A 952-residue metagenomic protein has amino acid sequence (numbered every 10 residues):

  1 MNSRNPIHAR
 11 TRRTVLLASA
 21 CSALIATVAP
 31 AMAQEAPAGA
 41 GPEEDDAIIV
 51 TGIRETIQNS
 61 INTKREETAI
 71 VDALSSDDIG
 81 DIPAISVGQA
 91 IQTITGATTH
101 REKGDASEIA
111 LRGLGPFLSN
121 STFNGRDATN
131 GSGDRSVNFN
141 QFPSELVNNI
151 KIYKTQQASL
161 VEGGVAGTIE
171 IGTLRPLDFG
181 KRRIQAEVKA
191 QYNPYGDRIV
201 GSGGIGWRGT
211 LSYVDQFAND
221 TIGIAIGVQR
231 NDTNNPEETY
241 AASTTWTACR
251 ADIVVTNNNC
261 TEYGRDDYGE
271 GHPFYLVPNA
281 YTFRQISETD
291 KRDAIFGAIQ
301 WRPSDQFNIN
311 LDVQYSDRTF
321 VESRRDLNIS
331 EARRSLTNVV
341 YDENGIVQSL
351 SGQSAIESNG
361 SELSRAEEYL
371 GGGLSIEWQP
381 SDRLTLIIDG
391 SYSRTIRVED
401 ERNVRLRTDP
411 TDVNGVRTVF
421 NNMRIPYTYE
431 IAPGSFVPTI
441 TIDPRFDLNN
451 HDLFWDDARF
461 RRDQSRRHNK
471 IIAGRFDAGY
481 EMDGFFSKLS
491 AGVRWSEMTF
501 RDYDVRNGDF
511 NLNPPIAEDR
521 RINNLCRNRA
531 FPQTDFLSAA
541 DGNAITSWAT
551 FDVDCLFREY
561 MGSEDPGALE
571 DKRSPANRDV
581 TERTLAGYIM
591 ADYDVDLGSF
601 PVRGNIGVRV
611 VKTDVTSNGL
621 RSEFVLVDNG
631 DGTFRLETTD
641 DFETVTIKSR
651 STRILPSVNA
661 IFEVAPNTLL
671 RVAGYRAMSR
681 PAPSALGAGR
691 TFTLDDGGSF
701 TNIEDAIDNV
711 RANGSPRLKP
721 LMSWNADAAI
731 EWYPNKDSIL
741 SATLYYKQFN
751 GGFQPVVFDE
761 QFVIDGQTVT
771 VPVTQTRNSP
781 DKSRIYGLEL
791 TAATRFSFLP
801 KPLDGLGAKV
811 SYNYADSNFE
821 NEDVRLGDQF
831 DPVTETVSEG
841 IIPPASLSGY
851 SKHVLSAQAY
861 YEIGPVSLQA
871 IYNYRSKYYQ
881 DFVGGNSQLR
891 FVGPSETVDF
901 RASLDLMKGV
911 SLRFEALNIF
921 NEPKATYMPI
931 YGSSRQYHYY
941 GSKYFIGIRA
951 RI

Functional and structural regions predicted by a protein language model:
I49-I82, E108, P116-S119, R126: N-terminal periplasmic "start-of-domain" segments of outer-membrane beta-barrel proteins
G88-D127, K154: Extracytoplasmic beta-strand/coil segments of soluble accessory domains associated with Gram-negative outer-membrane
R126-K154, G204: Short acidic/polar hinge/loop motifs at secondary-structure boundaries that mediate gating or recognition
L160, P176-R183, A218-I222, Q306 (+8 more regions): Short loop/turn motifs that connect adjacent beta-strands in outer-membrane beta-barrel proteins
G201-R334, S349-L350, S364-P380, T385 (+1 more regions): Transmembrane beta-barrel wall of Gram-negative outer-membrane proteins
S354, S358-Y369, A576-E582, S649 (+5 more regions): Outer-membrane beta-barrel signature, preferentially recognizing the C-terminal barrel domain of Gram-negative
L744-Y879: Gram-negative outer-membrane beta-barrel transporters
N873-V883, S903-I952: C-terminal beta-signal and adjacent terminal beta-strands/loops of Gram-negative outer-membrane beta-barrel proteins
